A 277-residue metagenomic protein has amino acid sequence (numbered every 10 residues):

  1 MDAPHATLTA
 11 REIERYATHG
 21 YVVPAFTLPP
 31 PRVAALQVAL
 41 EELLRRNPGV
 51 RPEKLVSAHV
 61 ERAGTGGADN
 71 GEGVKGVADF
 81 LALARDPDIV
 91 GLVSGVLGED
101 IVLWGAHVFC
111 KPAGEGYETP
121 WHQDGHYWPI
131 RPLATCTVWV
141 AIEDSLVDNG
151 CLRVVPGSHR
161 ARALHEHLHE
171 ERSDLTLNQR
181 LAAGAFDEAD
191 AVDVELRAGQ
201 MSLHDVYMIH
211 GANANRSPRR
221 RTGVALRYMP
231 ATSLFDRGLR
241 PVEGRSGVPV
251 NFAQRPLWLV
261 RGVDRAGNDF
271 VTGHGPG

Functional and structural regions predicted by a protein language model:
M1-H19, A25-W121, H126-I130, H167 (+2 more regions): Non-heme Fe(II)-dependent double-stranded beta-helix
E14, S145-N213: Double-stranded beta-helix
P29-P30, F109-K111, H126, S145 (+3 more regions): Short, solvent-exposed loop/turn segments at secondary-structure junctions
L44-R46, V50, M201, Y207-G277: Non-heme Fe(II)/2-oxoglutarate
L55, Q123, R172, T176-E188 (+2 more regions): Short, surface-exposed loop/helix-turn segments at secondary-structure junctions that function as lids/hinges flanking
I89, A113-E115, L133, D144-V147 (+3 more regions): Short, charged/polar surface micro-motifs in flexible loops or helix N-caps
D124-H126, T135, H210-N215: Glycine-rich phosphate/pyrophosphate-binding beta-alpha loops
P129-V147, E195, L203, R227-P230: Short, conserved beta-strand element in jelly-roll/cupin
